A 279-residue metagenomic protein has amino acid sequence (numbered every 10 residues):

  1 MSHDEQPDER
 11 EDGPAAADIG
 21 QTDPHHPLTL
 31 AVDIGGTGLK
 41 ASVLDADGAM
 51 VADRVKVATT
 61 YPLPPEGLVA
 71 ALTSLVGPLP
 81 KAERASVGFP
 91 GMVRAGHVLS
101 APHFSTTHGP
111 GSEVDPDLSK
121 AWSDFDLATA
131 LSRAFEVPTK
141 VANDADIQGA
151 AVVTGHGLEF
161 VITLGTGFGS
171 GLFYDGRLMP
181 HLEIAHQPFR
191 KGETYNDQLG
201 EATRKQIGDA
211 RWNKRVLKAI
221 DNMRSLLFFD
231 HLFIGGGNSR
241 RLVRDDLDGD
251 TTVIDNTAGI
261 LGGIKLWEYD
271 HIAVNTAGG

Functional and structural regions predicted by a protein language model:
H3-E5, D18-A70, G111, R177-Q206: Short glycine-rich, Thr/Ser-proximal phosphate-binding strand/loop in the N-terminal lobe of ATP-dependent enzymes
T29-D33, R84-S86, E159-T163, F233: Short glycine-aspartate micro-motif
D33-T37, T163-G167, G237: A short acidic Gly-Thr/Ser loop motif
L39-V43, G91, A150, F168-Y174: Short beta-strand scaffold segments in enzyme catalytic cores
V55-K56, T60-K81, E193-F233, G237-G279: Adenine-nucleotide phosphate-binding core of ATP-dependent small-molecule kinases
T60, P65-T73, E83-R84, V93-A151 (+2 more regions): Glycine-rich phosphate-binding loop and adjoining helix at the ATP-binding site of ATP-dependent phosphoryl-transfer
K120-Q148, L178-K218: Glycine-rich phosphate-binding loop plus the immediately following alpha-helix
G157-F160, T166-P188: Anionic-ligand binding region
